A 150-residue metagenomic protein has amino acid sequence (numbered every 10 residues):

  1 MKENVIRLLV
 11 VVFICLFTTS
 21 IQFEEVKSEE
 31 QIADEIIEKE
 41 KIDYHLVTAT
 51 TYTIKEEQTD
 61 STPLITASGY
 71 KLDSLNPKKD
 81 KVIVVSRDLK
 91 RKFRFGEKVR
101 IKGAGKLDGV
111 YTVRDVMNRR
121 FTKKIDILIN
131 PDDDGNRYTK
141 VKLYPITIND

Functional and structural regions predicted by a protein language model:
M1-E30: N-terminal secretion targeting segments of exported proteins
T19-D150: Solvent-exposed, well-ordered loop and adjacent helix/strand elements within mature globular domains that form
